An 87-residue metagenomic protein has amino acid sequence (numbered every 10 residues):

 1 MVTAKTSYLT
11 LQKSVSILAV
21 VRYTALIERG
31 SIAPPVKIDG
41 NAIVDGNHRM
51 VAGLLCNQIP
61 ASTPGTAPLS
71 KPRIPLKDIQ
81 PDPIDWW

Functional and structural regions predicted by a protein language model:
M1-V44, H48-L54, A61: Short alpha-helix boundary/capping and kink motifs at helix termini
L11-Q12, G65-W87: Amphipathic, charge-rich alpha-helical segments that serve as recognition/docking helices
I59-G65: Short hydrophobic/aromatic-enriched beta-strand-loop microsegments
